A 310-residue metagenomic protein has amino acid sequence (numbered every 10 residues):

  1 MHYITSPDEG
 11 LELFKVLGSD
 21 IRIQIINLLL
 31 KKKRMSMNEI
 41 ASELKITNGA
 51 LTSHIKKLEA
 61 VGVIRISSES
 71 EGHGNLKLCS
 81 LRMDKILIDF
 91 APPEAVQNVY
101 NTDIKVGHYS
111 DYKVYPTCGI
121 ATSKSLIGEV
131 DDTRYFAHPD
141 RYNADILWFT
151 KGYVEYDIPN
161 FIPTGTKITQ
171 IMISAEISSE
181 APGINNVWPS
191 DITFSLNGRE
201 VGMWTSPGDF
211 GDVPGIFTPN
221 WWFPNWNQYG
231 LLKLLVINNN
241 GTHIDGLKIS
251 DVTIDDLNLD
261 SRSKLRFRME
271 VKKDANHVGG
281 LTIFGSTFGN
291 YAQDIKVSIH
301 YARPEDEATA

Functional and structural regions predicted by a protein language model:
H2, G10, F14, K31 (+1 more regions): Conserved segment of winged-helix/HTH DNA-binding domains
L13-V16, D20-I46, K77-L81: N-terminal helix-turn-helix DNA-binding core of bacterial DNA-binding proteins
N38, N48-A50, K56: Key DNA-contact positions within bacterial/archaeal DNA-binding proteins
S42, E59-A60: Alpha-helical residues within the helix-turn-helix
G62-H73: Beta-hairpin "wing" of winged helix-turn-helix
Y100-F223: Mid-protein regulatory/catalytic core that forms ligand/cofactor-binding pockets and protein-protein interaction
Y135-L147, T205-D260, H277: Extended, solvent-exposed segments with strong compositional bias
E270-A310: Proprotein-processing/basic-patch segments
